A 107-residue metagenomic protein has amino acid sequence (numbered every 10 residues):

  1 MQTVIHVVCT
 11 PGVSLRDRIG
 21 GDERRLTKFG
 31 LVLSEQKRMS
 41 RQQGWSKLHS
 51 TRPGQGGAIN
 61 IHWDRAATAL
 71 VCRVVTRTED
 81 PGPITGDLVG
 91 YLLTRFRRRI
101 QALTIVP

Functional and structural regions predicted by a protein language model:
M1-K28: Terminal, regulation- and interaction-focused segments at domain boundaries
D17-T27, R41-P53: Short amphipathic alpha-helix segments
E23-G30, L92-F96: A common structural junction motif
S34-R41, I61-D64: Short, exposed beta-strand/loop patches in secreted or surface proteins that constitute
K37-Q43, T104-P107: Short proline/glycine- and acidic-rich turn/helix-capping motifs at secondary-structure junctions
W45-T68: A short, structured beta-strand/loop element
S50-G54, R73-D80: Secondary-structure transition/turn motif
P81-P107: A conserved amphipathic terminal alpha-helix motif
